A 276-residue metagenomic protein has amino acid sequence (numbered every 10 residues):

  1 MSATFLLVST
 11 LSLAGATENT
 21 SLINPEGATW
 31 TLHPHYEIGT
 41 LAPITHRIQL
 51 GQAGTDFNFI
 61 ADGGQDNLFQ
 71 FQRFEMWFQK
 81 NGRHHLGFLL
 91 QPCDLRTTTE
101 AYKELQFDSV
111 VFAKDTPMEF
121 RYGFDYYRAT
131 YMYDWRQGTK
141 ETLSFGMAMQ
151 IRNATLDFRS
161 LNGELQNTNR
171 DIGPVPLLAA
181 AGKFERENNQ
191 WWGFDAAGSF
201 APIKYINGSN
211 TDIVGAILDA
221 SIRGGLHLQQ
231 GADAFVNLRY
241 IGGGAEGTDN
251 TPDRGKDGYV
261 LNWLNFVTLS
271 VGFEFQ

Functional and structural regions predicted by a protein language model:
S2-S12: Bacterial N-terminal signal peptides
L13-C93, T268-Q276: Short glycine/proline- and aromatic-enriched beta-strand/turn motifs that initiate or cap beta-hairpins
H33-G39, G87-Q91, S144-Q150, D195-S199 (+2 more regions): Transmembrane beta-strands of outer-membrane beta-barrel proteins
Y36, F74-K80, A129-Y133, M147-I151 (+4 more regions): Residues on the lipid-exposed face of transmembrane beta-strands in outer-membrane beta-barrel proteins
I44-F69, P92-D125, I151-G173, A201-V214 (+2 more regions): Extracellular/periplasm-exposed beta-strand and loop segments of Gram-negative cell-envelope proteins, dominated by
R83-L86, T139-L143, N188-W192, Q230-A234: Repeated loop/turn-to-beta-strand initiation elements of outer-membrane beta-barrel proteins
L156, W191, G272-E274: Membrane translocator/pore-forming domains, dominated by Gram-negative outer-membrane beta-barrels
I172-E187, D195-I203, S209-N210, A216-L218: A contiguous pocket-lining binding segment that forms or flanks enzyme active sites
